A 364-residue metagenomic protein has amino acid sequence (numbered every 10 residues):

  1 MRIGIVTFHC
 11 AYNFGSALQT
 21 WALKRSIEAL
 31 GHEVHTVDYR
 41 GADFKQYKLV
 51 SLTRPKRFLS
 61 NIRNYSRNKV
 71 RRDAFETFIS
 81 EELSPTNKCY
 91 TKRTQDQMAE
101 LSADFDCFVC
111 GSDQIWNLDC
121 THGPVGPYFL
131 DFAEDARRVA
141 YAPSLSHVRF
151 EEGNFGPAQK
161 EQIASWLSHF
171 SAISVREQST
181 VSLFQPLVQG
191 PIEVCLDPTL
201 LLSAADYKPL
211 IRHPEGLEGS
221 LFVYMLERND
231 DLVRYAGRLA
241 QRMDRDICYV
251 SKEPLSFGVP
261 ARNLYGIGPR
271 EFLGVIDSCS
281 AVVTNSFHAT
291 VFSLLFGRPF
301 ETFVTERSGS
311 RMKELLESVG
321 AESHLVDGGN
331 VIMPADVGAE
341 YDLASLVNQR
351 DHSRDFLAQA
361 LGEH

Functional and structural regions predicted by a protein language model:
M1-H364: Active-site anion-handling motifs in enzyme catalytic cores
